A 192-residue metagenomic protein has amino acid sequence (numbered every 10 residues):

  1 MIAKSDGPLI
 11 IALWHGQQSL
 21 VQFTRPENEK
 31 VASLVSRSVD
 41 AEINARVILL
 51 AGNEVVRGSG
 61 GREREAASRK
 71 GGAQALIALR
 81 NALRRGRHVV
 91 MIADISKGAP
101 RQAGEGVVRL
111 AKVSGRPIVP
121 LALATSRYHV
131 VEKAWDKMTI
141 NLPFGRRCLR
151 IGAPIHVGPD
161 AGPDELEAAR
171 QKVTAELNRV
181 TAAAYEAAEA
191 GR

Functional and structural regions predicted by a protein language model:
M1-K30, N53-E54, A168, K172-R192: Membrane-anchoring hydrophobic helices of lipid-metabolizing enzymes
I10-S68: Catalytic core of membrane glycerolipid acyltransferases/transacylases, capturing the structured, soluble-facing
W14, R69-A73, P100: A conditional alpha-helix N-cap/helix-loop micro-motif detector
R62-E63, K70-Q74, S126: Active-site and donor-binding regions of nucleotide-sugar-utilizing enzymes
A75-S114: Catalytic-site beta-strand/loop segments enriched in glycine and acidic/polar residues
R101-G162: A cross-family acyltransferase "interaction/gating" segment
